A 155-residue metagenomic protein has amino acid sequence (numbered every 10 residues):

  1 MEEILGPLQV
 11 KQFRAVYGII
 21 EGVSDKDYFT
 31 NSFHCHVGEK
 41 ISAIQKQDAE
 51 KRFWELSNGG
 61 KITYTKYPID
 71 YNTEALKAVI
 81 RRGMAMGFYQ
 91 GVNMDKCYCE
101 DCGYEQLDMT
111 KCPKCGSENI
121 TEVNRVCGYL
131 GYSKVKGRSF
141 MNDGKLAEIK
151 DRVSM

Functional and structural regions predicted by a protein language model:
M1-M155: Long, C-terminal-biased catalytic regions of enzyme "large/alpha" subunits
